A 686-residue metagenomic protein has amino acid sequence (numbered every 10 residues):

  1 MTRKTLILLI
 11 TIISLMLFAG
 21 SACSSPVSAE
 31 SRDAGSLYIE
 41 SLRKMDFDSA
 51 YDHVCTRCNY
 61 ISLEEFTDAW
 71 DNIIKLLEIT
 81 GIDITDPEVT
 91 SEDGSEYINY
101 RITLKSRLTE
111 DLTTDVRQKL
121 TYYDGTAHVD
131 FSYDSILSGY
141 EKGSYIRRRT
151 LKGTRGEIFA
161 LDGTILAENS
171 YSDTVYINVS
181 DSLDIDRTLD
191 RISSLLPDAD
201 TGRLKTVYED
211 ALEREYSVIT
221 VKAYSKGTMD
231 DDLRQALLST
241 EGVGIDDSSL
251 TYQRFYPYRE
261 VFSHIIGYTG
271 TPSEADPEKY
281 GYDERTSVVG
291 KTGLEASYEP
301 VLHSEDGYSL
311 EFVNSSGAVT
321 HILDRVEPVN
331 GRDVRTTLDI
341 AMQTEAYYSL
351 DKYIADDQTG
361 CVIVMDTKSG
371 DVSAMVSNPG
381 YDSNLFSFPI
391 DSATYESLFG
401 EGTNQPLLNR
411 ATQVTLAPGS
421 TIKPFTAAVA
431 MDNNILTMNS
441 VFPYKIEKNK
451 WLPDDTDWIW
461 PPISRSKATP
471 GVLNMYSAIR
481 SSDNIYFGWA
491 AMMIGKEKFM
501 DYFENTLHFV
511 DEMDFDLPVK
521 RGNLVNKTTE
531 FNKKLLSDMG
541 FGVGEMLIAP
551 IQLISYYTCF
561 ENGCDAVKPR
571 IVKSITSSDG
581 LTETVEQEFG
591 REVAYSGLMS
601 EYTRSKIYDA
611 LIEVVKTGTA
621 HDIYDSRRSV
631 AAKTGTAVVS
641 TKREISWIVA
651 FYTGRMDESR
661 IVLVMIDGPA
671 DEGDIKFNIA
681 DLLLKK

Functional and structural regions predicted by a protein language model:
L6-S25: Sec-dependent N-terminal signal peptides of Gram-positive bacterial secreted proteins and lipoproteins
S25-D71: Core segments of small alpha/beta cavity-forming domains
A29, D71-C361, Y381-P406, R410 (+2 more regions): Extracytoplasmic/periplasmic proteins that interact with beta-lactams or build/remodel peptidoglycan
S36-I39, H53-R57, L104-R107, Y145-R149 (+11 more regions): Second-shell loop/turn segments in exported
F47-Y51, I185-S193, M500: An amphipathic alpha-helix signature
I185, D339, Q343, L553 (+1 more regions): Short, charged, low-complexity patches
V313-R325, L338, G360-S420, F425-G668: Beta-lactam-recognizing serine transpeptidase/beta-lactamase-like catalytic domain environment
E588, F677-K686: Short, gly/Ser/Thr-rich active-site loops of penicillin-recognizing serine hydrolases
